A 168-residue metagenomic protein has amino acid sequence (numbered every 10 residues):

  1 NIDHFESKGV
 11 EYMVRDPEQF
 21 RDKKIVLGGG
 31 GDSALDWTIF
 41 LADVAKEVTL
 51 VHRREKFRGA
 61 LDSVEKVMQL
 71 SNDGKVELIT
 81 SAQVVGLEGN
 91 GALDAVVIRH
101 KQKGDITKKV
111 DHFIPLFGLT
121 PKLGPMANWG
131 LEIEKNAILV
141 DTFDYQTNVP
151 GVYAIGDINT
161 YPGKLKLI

Functional and structural regions predicted by a protein language model:
N1-S7, G29, A45-E47: Short intrinsically disordered, low-complexity coil segments enriched in acidic
D3-R21, L116-K166: FAD-site-proximal beta/loop scaffold in flavoenzymes
D16, G31, R54: Short, flexible active-site-adjacent loop segments at beta-strand->alpha-helix junctions, enriched in small/polar
K23-G28: Beta1/beta-strand and adjacent pyrophosphate-binding region of the FAD-binding site in flavoprotein oxidoreductases
G29-G31, D157: Glycine-rich Rossmann-fold phosphate-binding loop(s) that bind the pyrophosphate of adenine dinucleotide cofactors
A34: N-terminal Rossmann-fold NAD(P) dinucleotide-binding loop
T38-I39: Generic hydrophobic/aromatic pocket-lining and core-packing "Φ" positions
A42-T142: A Rossmann-like FAD-binding core segment of flavoenzymes
